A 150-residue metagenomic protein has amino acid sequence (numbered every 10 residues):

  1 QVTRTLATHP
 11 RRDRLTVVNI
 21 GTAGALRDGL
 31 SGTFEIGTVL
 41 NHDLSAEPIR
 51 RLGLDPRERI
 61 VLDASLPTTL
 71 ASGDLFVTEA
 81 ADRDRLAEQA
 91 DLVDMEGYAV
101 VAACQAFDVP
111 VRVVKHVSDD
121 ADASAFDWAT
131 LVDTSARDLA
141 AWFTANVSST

Functional and structural regions predicted by a protein language model:
Q1-T150: Glycine-rich phosphate- or other oxyanion-binding loops that anchor nucleotides, phosphorylated ligands
